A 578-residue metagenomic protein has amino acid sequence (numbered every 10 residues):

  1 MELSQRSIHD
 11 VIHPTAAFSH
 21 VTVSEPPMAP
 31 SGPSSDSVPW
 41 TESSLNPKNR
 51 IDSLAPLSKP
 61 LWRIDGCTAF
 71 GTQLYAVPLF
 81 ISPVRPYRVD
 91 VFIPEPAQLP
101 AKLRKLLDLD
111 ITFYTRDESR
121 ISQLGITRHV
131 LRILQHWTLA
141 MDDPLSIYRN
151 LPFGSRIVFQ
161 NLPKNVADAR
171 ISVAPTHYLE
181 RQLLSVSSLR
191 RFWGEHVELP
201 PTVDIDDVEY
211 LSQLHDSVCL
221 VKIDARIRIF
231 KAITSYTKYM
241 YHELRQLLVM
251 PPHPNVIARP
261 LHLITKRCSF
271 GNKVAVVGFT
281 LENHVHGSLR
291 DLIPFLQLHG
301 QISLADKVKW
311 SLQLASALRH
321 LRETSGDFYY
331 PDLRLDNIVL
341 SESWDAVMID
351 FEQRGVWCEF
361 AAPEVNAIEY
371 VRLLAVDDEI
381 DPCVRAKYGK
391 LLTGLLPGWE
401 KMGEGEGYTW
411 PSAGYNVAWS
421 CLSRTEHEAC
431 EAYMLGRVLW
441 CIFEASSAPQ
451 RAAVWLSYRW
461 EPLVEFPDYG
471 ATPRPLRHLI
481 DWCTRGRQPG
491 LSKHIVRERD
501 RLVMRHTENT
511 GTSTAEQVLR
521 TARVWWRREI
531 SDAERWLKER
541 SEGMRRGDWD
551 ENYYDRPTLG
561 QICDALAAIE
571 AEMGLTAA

Functional and structural regions predicted by a protein language model:
M1-R181, A375-A578: Helical subdomain adjoining the active site within ATP-dependent kinase catalytic cores
A174, Y178-H262: ATP-binding glycine-rich loop module of kinase domains
F230, A258-H262, K266-G271, D345-V347 (+3 more regions): Preference for well-ordered, secondary-structure-rich cores of eukaryotic proteins
S235-Y236, H286, S341, D345-V347 (+1 more regions): Activation segment
T237-K238, I257-D306: Conserved structural core of kinase catalytic domains
W310-S311: Activation segment signature within eukaryotic-like protein kinase domains
L321-S341, M348, G355: Catalytic-loop of the protein kinase fold
